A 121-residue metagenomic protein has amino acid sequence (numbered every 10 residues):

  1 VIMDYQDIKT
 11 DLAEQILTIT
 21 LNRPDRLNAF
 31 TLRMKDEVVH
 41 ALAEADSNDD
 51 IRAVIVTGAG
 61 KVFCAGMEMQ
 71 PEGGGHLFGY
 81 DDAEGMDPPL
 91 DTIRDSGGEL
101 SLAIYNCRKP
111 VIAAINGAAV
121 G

Functional and structural regions predicted by a protein language model:
I2-A59: Conserved CoA-thioester-binding segment of acyl-CoA-metabolizing enzymes
N22, M67, N116: Histidine-centered beta-alpha loop that forms part of the nucleotide-sugar donor binding/catalytic region in diverse
L27, I51, V56-G58, C64 (+3 more regions): Short glycine/serine/threonine-biased micro-segments
G58-A103: Glycine- (often His-adjacent) and acidic-residue-rich active-site loop that binds/positions the CoA thioester
G98-G121: Glycine-rich beta-to-alpha active-site loop
